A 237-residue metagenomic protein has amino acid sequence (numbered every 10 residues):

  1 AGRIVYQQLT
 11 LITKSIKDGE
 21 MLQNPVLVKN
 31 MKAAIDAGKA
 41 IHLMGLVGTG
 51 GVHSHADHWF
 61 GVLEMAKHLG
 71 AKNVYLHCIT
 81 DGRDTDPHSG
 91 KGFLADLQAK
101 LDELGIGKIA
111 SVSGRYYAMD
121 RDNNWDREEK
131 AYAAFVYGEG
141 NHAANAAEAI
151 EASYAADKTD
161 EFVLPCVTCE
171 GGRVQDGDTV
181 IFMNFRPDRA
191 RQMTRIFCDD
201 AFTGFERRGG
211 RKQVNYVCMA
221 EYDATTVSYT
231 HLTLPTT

Functional and structural regions predicted by a protein language model:
A1-D57: Replace "Mg2+/Mn2+-dependent" with "divalent metal-dependent
I16-D18, V47-H53, D81-H88, R115-D122 (+2 more regions): Flexible, glycine/proline-enriched loop segments at strand-loop-helix junctions that form or flank small-ligand binding
A37-M65, L69-D96: Active-site histidine-anchored catalytic micro-motif
A40-T49, Y75-H77, A131, T179-R186 (+1 more regions): Beta-strand elements within well-structured catalytic alpha/beta cores of enzymes that handle phosphate/sulfate esters
G48, P187-A190, E221-A224: Short, glycine-/Ser/Thr-/acidic-enriched flexible segments
T85-Q175, I181-F182, D188-M193, C198-Q213: Long, well-ordered, tryptophan-enriched scaffold segments
T179-V180, G210-Y222, V227: A cross-family signal for N-terminal binding/gating loops and helix N-caps that shape access to the active site
T230-T236: Conserved small/polar residues in nucleotide/adenosyl-binding loops
